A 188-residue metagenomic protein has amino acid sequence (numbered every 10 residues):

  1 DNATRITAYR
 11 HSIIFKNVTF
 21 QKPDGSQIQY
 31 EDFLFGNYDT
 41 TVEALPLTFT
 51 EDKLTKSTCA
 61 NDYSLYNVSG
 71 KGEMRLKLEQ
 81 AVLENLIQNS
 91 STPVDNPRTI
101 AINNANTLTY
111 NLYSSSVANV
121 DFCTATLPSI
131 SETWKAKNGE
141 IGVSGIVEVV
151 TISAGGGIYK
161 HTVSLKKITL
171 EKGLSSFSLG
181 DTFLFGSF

Functional and structural regions predicted by a protein language model:
D1-A8, N67-I158: Surface-exposed helix/loop patches within compact recognition domains
A3-A44, S153-D181, G186-F188: Ser/Thr/Pro-rich, low-complexity mucin-like regions that serve as glycosylated stalks/linkers or repetitive adhesive
H11-I14, A60-G70: Short, hydrophobic/proline-enriched secondary-structure or compact coil segments at domain edges
K16, K22, K53-K56, K71 (+6 more regions): Context-gated lysine
K22, Q29, T50, E79-V82 (+1 more regions): Serine/threonine-rich low-complexity intrinsically disordered regions
D32-Y63: Surface-exposed beta-loop interaction hotspot
V42-P46, E51, K71-E73, Q80 (+1 more regions): Generic N-terminal initiation segments characterized by hydrophobic and/or small/turn-forming residues
